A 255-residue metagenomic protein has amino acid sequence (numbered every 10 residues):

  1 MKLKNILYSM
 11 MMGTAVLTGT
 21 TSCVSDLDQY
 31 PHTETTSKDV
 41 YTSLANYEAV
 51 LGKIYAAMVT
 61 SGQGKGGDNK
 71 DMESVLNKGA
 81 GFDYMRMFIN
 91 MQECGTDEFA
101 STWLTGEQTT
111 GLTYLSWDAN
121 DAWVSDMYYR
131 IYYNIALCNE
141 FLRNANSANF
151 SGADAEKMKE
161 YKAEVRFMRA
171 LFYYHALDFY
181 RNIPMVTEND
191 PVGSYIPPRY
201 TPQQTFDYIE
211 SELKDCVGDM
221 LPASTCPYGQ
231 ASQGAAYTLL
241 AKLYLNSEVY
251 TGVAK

Functional and structural regions predicted by a protein language model:
M1-H32: Bacterial Sec-dependent N-terminal signal peptides
C23-D83: Membrane-proximal, proline-rich intrinsically disordered regions
V24-D26, T238, K242: Surface-exposed extracellular loop regions of Gram-negative outer-membrane beta-barrel proteins
T33-T36, D154, T187-S194: Short linear capping/connector segments at secondary-structure termini
E48, G52, A56-G62, T96-Y180 (+3 more regions): Conserved, well-structured interaction surfaces
L177-D178, P184, N246-G252: Short coil/turn linking the two alpha-helices of tandem helical-hairpin repeats
